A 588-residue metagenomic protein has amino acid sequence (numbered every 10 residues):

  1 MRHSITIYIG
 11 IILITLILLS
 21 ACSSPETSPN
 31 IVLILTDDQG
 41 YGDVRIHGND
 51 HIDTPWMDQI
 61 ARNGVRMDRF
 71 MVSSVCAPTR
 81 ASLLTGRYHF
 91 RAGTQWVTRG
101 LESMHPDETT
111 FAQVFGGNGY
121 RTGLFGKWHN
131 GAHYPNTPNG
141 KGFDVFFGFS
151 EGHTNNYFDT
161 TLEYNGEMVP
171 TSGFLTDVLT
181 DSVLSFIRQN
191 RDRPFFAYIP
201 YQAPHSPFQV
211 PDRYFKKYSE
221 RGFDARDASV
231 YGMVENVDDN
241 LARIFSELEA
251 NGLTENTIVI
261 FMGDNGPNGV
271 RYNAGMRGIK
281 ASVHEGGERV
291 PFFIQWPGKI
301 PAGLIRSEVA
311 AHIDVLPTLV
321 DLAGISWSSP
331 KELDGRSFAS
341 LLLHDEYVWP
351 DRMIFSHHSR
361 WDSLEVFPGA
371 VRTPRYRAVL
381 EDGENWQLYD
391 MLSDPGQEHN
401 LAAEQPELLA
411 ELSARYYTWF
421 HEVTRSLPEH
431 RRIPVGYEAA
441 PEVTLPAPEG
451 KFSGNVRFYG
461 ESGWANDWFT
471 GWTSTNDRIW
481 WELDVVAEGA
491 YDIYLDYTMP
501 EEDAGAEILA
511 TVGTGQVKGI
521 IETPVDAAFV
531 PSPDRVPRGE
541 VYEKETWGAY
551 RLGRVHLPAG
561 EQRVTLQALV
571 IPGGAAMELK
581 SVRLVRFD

Functional and structural regions predicted by a protein language model:
M1-I9: Bacterial N-terminal signal peptides that target proteins for export
R2, A21-D382, W386, P395-T418 (+2 more regions): Formylglycine-dependent sulfatase
Y8-S20: Bacterial N-terminal signal peptides
G40, L392, M499-E501: Short, acidic/polar linear motifs in exposed loop/turn regions
S73, M391, K580-R583: Extracellular, beta-strand-rich glycan-interacting domains
V145, Q387, G515-G519: Short beta-strand segments
P374, E381-G383, M391, T498 (+1 more regions): Short, loop-centered acidic/histidine patches that primarily coordinate divalent metals
G396, L409, S413-D588: Extracytoplasmic
